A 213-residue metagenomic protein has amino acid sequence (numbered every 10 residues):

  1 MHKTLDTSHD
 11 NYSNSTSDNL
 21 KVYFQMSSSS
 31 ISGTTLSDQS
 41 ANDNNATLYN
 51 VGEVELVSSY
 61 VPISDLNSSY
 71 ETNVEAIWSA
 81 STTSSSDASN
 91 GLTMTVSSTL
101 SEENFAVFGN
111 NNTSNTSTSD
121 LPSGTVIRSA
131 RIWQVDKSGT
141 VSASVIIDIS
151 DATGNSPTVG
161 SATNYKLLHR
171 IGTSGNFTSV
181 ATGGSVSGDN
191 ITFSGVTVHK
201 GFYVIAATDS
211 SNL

Functional and structural regions predicted by a protein language model:
H2-Q134, V141-K166, I171-S187, I191-D209: Extracytoplasmic low-complexity segments
